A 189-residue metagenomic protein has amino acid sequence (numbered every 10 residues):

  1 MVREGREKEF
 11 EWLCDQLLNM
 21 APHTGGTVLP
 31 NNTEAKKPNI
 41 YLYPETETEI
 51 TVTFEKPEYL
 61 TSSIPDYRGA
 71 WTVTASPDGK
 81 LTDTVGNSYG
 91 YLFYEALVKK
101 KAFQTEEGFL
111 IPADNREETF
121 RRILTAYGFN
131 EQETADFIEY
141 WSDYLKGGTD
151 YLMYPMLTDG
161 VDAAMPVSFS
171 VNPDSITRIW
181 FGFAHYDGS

Functional and structural regions predicted by a protein language model:
M1-S189: Protease-labile, long low-complexity intrinsically disordered regions enriched in Pro/Ser/Thr
